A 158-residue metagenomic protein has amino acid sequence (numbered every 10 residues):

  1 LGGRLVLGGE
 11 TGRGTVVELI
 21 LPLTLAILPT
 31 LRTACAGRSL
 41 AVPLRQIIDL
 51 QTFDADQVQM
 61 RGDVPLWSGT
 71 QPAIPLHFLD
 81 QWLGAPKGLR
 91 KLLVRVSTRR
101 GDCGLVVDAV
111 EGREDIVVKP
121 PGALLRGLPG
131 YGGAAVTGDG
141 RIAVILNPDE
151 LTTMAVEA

Functional and structural regions predicted by a protein language model:
L1-A158: Glycine/threonine-rich ATP-lid/beta-loop region of ATP-binding domains
